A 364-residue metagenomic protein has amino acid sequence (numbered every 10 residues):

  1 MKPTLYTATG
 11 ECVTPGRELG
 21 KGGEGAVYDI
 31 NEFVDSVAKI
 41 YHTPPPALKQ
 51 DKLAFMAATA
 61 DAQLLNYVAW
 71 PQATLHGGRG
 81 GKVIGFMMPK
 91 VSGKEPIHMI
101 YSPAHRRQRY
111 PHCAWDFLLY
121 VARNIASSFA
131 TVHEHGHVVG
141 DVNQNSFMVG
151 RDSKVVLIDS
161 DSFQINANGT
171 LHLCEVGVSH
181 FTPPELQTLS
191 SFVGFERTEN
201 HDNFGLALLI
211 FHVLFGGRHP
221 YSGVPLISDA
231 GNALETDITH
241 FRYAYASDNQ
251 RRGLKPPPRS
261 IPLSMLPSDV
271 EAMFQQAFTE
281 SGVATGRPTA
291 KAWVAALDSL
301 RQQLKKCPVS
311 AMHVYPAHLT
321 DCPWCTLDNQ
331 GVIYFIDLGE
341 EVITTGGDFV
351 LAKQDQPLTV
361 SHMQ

Functional and structural regions predicted by a protein language model:
K2-A47, L65-N66: ATP-binding glycine-rich phosphate-binding loop
N66-V121: Conserved structural core of kinase catalytic domains
F129, H133-D152: Catalytic-loop of the protein kinase fold
N145-Q187: Activation segment/activation loop of eukaryotic-type protein kinase catalytic domains
L186-N200: Conserved end of the kinase activation segment
T198-H201, I210-E271: Conserved C-lobe activation region of Hanks-type protein kinase-like domains
Q275-L304: Terminal C-lobe "cap" of eukaryotic-type protein kinase domains
A295-D298, Q302-M363: Regulatory extensions appended to serine/threonine kinase catalytic cores
